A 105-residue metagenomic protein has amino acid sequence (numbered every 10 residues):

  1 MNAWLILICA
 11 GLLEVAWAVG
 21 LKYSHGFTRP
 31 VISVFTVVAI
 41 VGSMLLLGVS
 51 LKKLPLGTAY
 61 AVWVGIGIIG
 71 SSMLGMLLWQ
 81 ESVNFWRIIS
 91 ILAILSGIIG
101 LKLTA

Functional and structural regions predicted by a protein language model:
M1-A105: Polytopic alpha-helical membrane proteins, predominantly small-molecule transporters/carriers
